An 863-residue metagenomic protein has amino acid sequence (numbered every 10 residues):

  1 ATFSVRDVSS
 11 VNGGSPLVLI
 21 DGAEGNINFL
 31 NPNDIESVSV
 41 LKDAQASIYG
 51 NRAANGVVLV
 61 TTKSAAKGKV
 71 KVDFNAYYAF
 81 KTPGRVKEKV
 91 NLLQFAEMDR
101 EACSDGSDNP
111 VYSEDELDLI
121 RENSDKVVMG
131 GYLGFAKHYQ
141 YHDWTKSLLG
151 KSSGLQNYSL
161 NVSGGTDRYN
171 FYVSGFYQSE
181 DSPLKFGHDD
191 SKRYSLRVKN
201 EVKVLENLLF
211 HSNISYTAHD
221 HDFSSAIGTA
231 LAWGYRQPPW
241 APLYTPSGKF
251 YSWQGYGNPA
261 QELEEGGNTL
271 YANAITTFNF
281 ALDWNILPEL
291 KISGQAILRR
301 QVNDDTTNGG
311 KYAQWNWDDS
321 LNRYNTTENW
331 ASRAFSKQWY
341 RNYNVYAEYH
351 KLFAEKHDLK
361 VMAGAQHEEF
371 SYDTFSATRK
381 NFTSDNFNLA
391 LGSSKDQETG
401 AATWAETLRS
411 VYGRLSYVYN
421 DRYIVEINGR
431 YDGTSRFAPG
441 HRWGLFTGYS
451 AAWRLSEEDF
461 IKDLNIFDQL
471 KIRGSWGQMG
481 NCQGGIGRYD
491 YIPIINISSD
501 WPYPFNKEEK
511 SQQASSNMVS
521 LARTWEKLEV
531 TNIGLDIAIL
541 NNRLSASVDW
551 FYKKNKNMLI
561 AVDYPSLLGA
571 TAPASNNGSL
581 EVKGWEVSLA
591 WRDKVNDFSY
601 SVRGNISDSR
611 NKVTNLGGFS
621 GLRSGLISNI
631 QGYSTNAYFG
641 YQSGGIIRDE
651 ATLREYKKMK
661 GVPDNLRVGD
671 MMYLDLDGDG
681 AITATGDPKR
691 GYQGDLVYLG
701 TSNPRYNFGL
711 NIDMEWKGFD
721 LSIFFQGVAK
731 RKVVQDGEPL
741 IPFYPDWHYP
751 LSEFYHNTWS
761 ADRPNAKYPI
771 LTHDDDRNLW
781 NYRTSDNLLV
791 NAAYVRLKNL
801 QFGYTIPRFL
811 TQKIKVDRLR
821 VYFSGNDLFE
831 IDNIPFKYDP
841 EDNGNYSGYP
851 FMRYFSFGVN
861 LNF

Functional and structural regions predicted by a protein language model:
A1, L30-N33, G50-A54, H188-D190 (+3 more regions): Short, glycine-/polar-rich solvent-exposed loops and beta-turns at beta-strand/coil boundaries
A1-D21, I27, E36, A46-A66: Extracytoplasmic beta-strand/coil segments of soluble accessory domains associated with Gram-negative outer-membrane
A1-S4, S10-N12, P16, A66-G187 (+4 more regions): Residues embedded in well-ordered regular secondary structure
S15, K199-L208, N213-A218, G255-G309 (+3 more regions): Extracellular/periplasmic, surface-exposed regions of secreted and cell-surface proteins
V40-K42, E738: Charged docking surfaces used in two-component/phosphorelay signaling
D73-F135, S575, K594-S702, P742 (+1 more regions): Conserved small-residue
R121-S163, Y172-S174, Q178, P183 (+9 more regions): Outer-membrane beta-barrel transmembrane strand signature
Q314-W317, T434, V728-R820, G825: Extracytoplasmic gating/loop element in the C-terminal half of outer-membrane beta-barrel translocons and assembly
